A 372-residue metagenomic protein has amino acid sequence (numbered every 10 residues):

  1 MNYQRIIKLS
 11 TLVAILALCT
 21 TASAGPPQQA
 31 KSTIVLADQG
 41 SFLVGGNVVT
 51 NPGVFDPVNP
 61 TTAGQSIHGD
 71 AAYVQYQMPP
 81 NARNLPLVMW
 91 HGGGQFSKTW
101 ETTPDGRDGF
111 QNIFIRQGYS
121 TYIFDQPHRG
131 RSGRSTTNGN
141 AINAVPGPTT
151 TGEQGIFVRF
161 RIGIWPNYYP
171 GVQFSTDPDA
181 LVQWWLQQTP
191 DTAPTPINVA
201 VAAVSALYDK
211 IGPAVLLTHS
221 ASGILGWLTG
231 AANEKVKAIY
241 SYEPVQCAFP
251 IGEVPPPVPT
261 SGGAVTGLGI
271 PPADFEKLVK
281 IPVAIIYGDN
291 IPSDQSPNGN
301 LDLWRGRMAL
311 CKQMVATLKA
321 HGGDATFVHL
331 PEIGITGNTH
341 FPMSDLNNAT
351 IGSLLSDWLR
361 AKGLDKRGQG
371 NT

Functional and structural regions predicted by a protein language model:
P26-A82: N-terminal cap/lid segment of alpha/beta-hydrolase-fold proteins
N84-G93: Short beta-strand element of the alpha/beta-hydrolase
R107-G133: Conserved alpha/beta-hydrolase
P194-V215: Conserved acidic catalytic loop of the alpha/beta-hydrolase fold
G223-E234: Short glycine-enriched nucleophile-adjacent loop and the immediately C-terminal alpha-helix near the catalytic center
N233-P250: A conserved short beta-strand
Q246-G322, T326-V328: The feature captures the conserved acid-bearing segment of alpha/beta-hydrolase catalytic domains
G337, F341-T372: Catalytic active-site module of serine/aspartate enzymes centered on a nucleophile-bearing elbow/loop
